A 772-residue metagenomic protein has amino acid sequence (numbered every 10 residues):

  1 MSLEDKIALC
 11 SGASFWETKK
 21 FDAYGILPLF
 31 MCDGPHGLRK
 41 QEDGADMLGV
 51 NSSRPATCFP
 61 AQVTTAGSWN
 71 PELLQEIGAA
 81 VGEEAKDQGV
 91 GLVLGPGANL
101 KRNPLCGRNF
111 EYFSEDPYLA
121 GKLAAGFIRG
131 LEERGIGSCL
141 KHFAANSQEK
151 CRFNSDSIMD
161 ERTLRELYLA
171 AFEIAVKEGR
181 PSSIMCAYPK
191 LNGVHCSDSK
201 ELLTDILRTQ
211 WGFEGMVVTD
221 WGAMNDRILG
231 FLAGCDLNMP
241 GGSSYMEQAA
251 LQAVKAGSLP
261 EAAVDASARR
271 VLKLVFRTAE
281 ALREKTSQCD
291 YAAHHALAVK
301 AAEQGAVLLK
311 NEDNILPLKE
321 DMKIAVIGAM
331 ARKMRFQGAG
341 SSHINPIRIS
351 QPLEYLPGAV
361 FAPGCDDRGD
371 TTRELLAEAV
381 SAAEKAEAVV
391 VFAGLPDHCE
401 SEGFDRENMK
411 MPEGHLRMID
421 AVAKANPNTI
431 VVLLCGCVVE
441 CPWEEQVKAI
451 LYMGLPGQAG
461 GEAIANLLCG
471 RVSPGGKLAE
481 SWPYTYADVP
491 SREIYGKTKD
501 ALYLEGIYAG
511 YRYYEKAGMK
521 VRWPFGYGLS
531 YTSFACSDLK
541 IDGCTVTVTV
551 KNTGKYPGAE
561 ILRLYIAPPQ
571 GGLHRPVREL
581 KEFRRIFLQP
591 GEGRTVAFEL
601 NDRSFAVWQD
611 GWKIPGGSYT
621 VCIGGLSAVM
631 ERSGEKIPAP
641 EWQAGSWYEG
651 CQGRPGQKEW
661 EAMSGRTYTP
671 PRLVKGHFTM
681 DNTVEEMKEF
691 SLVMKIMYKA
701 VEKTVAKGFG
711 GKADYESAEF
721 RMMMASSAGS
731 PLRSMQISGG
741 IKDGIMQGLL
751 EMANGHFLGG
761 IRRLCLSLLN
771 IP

Functional and structural regions predicted by a protein language model:
M1-A606, S618-I623, M735, P772: Glycoside hydrolase catalytic-domain context in secreted enzymes
M1-G67, P71-Q88, L94, L251 (+2 more regions): N-terminal hydrophobic targeting/anchoring segments and the immediately downstream early-domain regions of hydrolases
G364, G369-E387, R632-Q657: Extracellular/periplasmic ectodomains of large secreted or surface enzymes and adhesion receptors
S530-G543, G611-W612, W647-P655: Beta-sheet-dominated interaction scaffolds and their linkers
D602-G645: Terminal connector regions
